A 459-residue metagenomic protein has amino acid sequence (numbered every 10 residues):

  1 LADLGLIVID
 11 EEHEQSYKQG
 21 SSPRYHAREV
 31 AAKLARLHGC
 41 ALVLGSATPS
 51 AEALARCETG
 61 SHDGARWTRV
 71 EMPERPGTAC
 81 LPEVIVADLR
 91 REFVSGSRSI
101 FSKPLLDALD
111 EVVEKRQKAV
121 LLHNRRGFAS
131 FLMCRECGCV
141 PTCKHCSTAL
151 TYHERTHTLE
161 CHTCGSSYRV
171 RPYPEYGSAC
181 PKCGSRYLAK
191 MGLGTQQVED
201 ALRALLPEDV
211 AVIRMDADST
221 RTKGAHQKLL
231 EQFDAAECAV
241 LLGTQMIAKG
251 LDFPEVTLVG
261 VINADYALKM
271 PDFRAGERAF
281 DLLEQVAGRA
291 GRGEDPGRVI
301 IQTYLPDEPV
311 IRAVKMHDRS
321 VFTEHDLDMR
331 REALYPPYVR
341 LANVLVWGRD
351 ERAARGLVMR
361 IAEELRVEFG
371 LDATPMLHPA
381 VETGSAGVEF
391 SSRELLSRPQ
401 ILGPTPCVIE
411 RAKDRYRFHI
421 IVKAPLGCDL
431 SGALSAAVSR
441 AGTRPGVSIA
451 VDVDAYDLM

Functional and structural regions predicted by a protein language model:
L1-R355, M359, L395, C407-E410 (+3 more regions): Inter-lobe coupling/hinge segments of SF2-like helicase ATPases
A149, A211, Q400, S448-A450: Residues at or immediately flanking beta-strands
V170-Y176, L371-R398: Intrinsic disorder/low-complexity segments
R355-D372, L395-L402: Short amphipathic alpha-helix segments
L371, R440-A455: Conserved short beta-strand edge segments in small beta-sheet-based binding/regulatory domains
L396, Q400-K413, A450-M459: Short proline/glycine- and acidic-rich turn/helix-capping motifs at secondary-structure junctions
L430-G432: Short amphipathic alpha-helices within nucleic acid-binding modules
A436: Acidic, glycine-enriched active-site microenvironments
